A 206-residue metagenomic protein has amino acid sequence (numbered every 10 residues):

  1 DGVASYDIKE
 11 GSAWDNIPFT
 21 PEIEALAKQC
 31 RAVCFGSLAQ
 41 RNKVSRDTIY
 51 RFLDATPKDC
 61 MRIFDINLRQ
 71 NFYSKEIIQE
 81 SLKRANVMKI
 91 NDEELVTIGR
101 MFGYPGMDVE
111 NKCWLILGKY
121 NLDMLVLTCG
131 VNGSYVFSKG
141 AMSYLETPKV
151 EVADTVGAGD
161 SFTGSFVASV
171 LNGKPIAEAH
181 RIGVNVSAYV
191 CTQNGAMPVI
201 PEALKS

Functional and structural regions predicted by a protein language model:
D1-S37, K58, S206: Conserved N-terminal subdomain of the carbohydrate kinase-like
A4-Y6, A32, M61, D123-L125 (+1 more regions): Structural motif
D7, I98, V190: Residues that scaffold the ATP/ADP-binding catalytic core of kinase and kinase-like folds
E22-I23, I78, C113, V152: Acidic, amphipathic alpha-helical patches
A25-L26, E80-S81, G118: Structural alpha-helical scaffold elements that stabilize or flank donor/cofactor-binding regions in carbohydrate
A32, S37-N111, G133: Conserved beta-alpha-beta core of the PfkB/ribokinase-like small-molecule kinase fold
F102, G106-S206: Conserved phosphate-binding/catalytic region of the ribokinase-like
